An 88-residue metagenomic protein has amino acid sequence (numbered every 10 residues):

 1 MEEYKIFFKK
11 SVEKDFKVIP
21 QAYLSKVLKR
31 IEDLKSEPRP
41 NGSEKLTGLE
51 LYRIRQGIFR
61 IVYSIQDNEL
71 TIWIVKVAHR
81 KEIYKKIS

Functional and structural regions predicted by a protein language model:
M1-F7, K14-V18, A22-S25, Q56 (+1 more regions): Enriched for short, Lys/Arg-rich terminal
K10, T47-E50, I58, K76: A general secondary-structure junction signal
K29-R55: A short, surface-exposed loop/turn module that caps and links secondary-structure elements
